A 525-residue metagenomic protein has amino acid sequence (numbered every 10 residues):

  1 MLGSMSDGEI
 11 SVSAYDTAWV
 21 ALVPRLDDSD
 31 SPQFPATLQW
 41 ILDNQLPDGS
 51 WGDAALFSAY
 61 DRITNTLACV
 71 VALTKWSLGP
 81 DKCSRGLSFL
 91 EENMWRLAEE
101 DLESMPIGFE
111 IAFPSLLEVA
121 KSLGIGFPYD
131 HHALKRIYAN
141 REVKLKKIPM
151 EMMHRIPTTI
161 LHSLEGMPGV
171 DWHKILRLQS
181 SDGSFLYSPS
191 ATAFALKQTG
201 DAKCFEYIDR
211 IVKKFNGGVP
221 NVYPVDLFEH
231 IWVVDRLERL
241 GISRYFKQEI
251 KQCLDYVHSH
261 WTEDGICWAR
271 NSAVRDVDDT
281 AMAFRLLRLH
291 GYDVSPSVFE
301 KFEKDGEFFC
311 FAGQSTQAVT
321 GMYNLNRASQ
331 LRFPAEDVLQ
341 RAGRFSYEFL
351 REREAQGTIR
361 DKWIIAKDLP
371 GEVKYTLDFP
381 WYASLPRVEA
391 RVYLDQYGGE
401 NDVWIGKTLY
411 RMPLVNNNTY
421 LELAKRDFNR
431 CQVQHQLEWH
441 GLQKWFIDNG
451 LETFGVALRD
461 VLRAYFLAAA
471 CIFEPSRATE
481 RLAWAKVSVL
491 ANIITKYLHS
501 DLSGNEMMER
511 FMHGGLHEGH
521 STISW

Functional and structural regions predicted by a protein language model:
M1-W525: Terpene synthase/cyclase
